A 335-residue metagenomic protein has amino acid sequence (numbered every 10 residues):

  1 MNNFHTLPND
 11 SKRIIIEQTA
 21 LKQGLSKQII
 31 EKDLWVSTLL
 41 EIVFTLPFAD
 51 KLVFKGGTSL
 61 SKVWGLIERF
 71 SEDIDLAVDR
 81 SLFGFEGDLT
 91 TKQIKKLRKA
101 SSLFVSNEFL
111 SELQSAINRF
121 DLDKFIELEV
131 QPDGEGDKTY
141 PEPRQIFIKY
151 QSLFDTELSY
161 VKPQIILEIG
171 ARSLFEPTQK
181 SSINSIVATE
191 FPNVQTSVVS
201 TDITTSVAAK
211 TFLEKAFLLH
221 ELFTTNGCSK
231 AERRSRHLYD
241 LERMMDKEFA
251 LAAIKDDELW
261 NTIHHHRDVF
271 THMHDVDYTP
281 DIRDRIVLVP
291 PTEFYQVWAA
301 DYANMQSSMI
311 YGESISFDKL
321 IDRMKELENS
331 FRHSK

Functional and structural regions predicted by a protein language model:
M1-L52, W64-E68, I74, R80-K335: Structured mid-to-C-terminal alpha-helical surface segments
F54-T58: Glycine-rich beta-strand-to-loop/alpha-helix junction loops that act as flexible
S61: Betabetaalpha-Me/HNH-type nuclease active-site subdomain
